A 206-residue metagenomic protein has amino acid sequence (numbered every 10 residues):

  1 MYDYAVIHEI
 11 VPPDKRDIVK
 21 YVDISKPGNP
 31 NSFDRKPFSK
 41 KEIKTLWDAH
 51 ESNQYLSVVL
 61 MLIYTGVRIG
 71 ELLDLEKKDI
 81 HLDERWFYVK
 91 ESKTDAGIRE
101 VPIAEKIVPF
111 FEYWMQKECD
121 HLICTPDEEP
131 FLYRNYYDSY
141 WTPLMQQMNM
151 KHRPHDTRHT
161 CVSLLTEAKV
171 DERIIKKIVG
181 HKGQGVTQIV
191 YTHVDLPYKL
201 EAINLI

Functional and structural regions predicted by a protein language model:
M1-A5, I103: Non-catalytic DNA-binding core/recognition domains of DNA-processing enzymes
I7, V11-I69, L73, K93-A96 (+1 more regions): Basic, Lys/Arg- and aromatic-enriched nucleic-acid-binding interface segment
P13, D83, Y88-E91, I107-S139: Major-groove DNA-contacting interfaces characterized by cationic-aromatic clusters
S32, K90-I98, T125-Y133, N149-D156 (+1 more regions): Short, contiguous acidic/charged loop-to-helix segments that flank catalytic cores in large enzymes
K44, D48, N53, V101 (+4 more regions): Short, basic (Lys/Arg/His-rich) helix/loop patches that form interaction surfaces in the mid-to-C-terminal regions
W86, I98-E100, Q188: Well-ordered beta-strand positions in beta-sheet-rich domains
E91-A96, V179-L205: Catalytic-site neighborhood detector that most strongly recognizes the C-terminal catalytic loop/helix of tyrosine
